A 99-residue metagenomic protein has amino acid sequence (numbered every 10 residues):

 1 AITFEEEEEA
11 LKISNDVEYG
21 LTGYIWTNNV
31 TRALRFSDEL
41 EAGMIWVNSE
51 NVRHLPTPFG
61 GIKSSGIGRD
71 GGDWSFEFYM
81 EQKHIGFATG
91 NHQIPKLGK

Functional and structural regions predicted by a protein language model:
A1-K99: Conserved C-terminal structural/oligomerization subdomain of aldehyde/semialdehyde dehydrogenase
